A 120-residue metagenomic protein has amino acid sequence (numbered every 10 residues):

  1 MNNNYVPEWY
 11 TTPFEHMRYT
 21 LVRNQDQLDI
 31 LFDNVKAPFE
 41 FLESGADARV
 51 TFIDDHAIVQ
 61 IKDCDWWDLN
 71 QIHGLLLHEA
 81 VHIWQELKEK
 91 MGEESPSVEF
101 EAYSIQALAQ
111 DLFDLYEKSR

Functional and structural regions predicted by a protein language model:
M1-L42: Non-catalytic terminal regions of proteins
D33-N70, I83, L87: Active-site scaffold of zinc-dependent metalloenzymes
W66-W67, G92, A102: Acidic-and-aromatic substrate-binding clefts and catalytic sites of carbohydrate-active enzymes
D68, I72, E94-S97: Short alpha-helix boundary/capping segments
Q71-E79: Short alpha-helical catalytic segment bearing the HExxH-like zincin motif of zinc-dependent metalloproteases
E79-A80, L112: Amphipathic alpha-helical segments in well-ordered regions
A80-S97: Catalytic Zn2+-binding segment of zinc metalloproteases
S95-R120: Post-HExxH zinc-binding segment in Zn-dependent metallohydrolases
